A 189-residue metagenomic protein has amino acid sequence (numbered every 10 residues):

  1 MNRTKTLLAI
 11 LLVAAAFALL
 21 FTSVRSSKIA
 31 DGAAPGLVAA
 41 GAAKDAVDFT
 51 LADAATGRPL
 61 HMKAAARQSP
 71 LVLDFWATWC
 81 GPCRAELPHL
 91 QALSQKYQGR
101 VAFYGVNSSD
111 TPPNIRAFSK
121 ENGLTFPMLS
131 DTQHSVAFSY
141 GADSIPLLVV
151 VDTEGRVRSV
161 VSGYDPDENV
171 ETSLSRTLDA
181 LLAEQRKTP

Functional and structural regions predicted by a protein language model:
M1-A52, S173, P189: N-terminal targeting signals for export/organelle localization
K44-A46, R67-Q68, Q98, D143: Extracytoplasmic
D48-L71: A short beta-strand-turn-helix
S69, R100, T125-F126: A generic structural signal for alpha->beta connector loops
S69-L71, F75-W79, S144: Short pre-active-site segment immediately N-terminal to redox-active cysteine/selenocysteine motifs in thiol-based
V72-L73, F103, L148: Hydrophobic beta-strand anchors of alpha/beta hydrolase catalytic cores
R84-N122, T132-S139, R176: Structural microenvironment flanking redox-active thiols in thiol-disulfide oxidoreductases
A117-T125, D131-L182: Thiol/disulfide oxidoreductase modules built on the thioredoxin-like
